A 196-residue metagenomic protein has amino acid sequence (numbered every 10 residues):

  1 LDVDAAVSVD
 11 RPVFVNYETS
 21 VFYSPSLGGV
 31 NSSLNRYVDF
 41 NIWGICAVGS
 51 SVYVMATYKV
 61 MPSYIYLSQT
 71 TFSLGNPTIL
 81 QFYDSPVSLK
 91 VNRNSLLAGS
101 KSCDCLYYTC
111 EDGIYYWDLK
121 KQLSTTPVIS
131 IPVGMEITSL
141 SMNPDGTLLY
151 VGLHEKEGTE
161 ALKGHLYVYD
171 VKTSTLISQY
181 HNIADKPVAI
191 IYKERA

Functional and structural regions predicted by a protein language model:
L1, G28-Y37, G75-S88, L123-P132 (+1 more regions): A short beta-strand motif characteristic of beta-propeller blades
L1-D10, Y37-G49, F82-K101, G134-M142 (+1 more regions): Repeated scaffold domains used in trafficking and secretory/extracellular systems, primarily beta-propellers
L1-V30: Long, acidic/polar, low-complexity amphipathic helices and coiled-coil-like
P12-V13, V52, L106, L149: Hydrophobic beta-strand positions that form the internal "hydrophobic ladder" of WD40/Gbeta-like beta-propeller blades
F14-Y17, M55-Y58, C110, V151-E155: Recurrent small/Gly-Pro-centered beta-turn motifs in extracellular repeat architectures
E18-S24, V60-T70, E111-D118, E157-V168: Structural motif
T78-L162: Intrinsically disordered, low-complexity segments enriched in Gly and acidic/Ser/Thr residues that form flexible
A161-A196: Blade-level signature of beta-propeller repeat domains, shared across WD40, Kelch, NHL, RCC1 and BNR/Asp-box propellers
